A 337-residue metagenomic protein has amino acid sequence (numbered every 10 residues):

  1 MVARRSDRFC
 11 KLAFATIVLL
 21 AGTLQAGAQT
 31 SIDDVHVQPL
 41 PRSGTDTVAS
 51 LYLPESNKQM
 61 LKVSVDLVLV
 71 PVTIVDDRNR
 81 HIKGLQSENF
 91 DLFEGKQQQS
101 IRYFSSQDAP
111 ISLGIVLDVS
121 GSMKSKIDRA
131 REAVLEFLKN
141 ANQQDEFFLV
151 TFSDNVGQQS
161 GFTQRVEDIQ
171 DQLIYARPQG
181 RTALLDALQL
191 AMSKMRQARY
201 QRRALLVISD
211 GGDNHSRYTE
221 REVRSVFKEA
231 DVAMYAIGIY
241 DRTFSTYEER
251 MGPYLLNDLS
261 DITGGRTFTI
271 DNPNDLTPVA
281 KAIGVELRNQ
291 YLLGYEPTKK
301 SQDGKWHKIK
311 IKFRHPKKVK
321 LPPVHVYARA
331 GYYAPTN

Functional and structural regions predicted by a protein language model:
M1-A3, A28-Q29: Initiator methionine at the very start of the polypeptide chain
V2-F14: Bacterial N-terminal signal peptides that target proteins for export
A3, V18-L19, Q38, A49: N-terminal non-cleavable signal-anchor helices
K11-T23: Bacterial N-terminal signal peptides
A26-N337: Scaffold/interface architecture of coatomer-like assemblies
